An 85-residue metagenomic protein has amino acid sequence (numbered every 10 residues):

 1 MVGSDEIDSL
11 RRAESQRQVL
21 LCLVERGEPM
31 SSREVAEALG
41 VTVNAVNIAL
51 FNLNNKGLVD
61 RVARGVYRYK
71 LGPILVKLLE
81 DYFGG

Functional and structural regions predicted by a protein language model:
G3-Q16, S31, R64-G85: Short, cationic-aromatic polyanion-contact patches
E14-E28: Short amphipathic alpha-helical interface segments
R26, L53, V66: The DNA-recognition helices of helix-turn-helix-type DNA-binding domains
E28, V43, K56: Functional cleft and adjacent loop/helix regions within the main domain that mediate ligand binding or catalysis
E34-E37: A short acidic, leucine-rich amphipathic alpha-helix
V41-N52: Short amphipathic alpha-helical interaction segments
N54-R64: A short, conserved structural fragment
